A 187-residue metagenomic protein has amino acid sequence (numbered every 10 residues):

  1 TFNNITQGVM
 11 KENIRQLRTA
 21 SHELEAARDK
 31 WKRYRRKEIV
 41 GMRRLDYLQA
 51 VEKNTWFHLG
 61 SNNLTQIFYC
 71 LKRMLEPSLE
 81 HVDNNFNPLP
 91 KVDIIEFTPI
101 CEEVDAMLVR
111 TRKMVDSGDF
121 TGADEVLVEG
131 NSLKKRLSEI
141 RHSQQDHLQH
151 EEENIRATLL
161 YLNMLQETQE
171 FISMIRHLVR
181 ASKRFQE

Functional and structural regions predicted by a protein language model:
T1-E187: Cytosolic, long alpha-helical scaffolding segments
